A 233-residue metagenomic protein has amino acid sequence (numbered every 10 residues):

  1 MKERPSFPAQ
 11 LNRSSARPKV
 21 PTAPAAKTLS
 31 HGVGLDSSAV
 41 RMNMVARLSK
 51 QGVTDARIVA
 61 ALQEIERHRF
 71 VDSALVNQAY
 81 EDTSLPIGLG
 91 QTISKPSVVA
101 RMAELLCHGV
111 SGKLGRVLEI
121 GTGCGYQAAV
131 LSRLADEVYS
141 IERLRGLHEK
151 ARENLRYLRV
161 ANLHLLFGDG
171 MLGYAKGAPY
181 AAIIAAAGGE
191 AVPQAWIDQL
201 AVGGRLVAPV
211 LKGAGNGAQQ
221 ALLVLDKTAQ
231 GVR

Functional and structural regions predicted by a protein language model:
M1-L118, E149, E153-R156: Class I SAM-dependent transferase core
C107-V232: Conserved nucleotide-cofactor-binding alpha/beta core module
